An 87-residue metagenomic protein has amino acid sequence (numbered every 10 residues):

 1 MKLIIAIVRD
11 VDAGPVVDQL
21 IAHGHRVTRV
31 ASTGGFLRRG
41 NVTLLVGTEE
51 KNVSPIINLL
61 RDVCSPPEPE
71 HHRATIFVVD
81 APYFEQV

Functional and structural regions predicted by a protein language model:
M1-V87: Positively charged, small/polar-rich N-terminal and surface patches that mediate targeting and assembly and bind
